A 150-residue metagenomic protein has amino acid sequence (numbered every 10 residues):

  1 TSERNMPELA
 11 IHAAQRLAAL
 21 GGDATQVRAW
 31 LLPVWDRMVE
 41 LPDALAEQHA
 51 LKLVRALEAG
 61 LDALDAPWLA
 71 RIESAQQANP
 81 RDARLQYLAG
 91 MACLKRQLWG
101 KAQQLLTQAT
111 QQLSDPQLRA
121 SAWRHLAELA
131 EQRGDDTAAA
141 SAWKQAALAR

Functional and structural regions predicted by a protein language model:
T1-T25, A29, M38-L41, L45: Long, internal scaffold/assembly segments composed of regular secondary structure
S2-M6, D23, E40, R81-D82 (+2 more regions): Short coil loop/turn residues that delineate tetratricopeptide repeat
H12, R16, K52, A56 (+2 more regions): "A position-specific structural signal for the A-helix of alpha-solenoid helical repeats
R16, A56, G60, A92 (+2 more regions): TPR/TPR-like alpha-solenoid repeats
L20-G21, G60, R96, R133: Structural motif corresponding to the intra-repeat A-B loop/turn of tetratricopeptide repeats
D23-A24, D65, W99, D136: TPR-repeat structural position
R28-V39, L106-Q111, E128-E131, D136-R150: TPR/TPR-like (Sel1-like) alpha-helical repeat modules
W35-P116: Alpha-helical adaptor scaffolds
